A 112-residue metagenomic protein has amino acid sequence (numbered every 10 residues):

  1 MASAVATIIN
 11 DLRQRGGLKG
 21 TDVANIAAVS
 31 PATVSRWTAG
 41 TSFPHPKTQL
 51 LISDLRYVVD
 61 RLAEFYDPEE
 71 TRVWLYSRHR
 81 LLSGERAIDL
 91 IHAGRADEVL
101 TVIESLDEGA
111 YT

Functional and structural regions predicted by a protein language model:
M1-T112: Non-transmembrane "mature" sequence context
